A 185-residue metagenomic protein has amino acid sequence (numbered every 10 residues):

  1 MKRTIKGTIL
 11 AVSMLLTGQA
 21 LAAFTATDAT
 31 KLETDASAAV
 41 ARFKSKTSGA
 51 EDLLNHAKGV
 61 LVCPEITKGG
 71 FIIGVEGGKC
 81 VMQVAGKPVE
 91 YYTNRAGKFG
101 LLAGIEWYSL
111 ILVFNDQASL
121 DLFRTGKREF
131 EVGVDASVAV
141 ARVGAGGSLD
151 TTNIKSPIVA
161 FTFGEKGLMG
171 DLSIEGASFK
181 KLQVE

Functional and structural regions predicted by a protein language model:
M1-I9: Bacterial N-terminal signal peptides that target proteins for export
M1-K2, G18-F24: Basic/polar N-terminal segments that are highly enriched at the extreme N-terminus, encompassing both cleavable
T8-Q19: Bacterial N-terminal signal peptides
A23-E185: Small-residue-enriched, tightly packed secondary-structure blocks
